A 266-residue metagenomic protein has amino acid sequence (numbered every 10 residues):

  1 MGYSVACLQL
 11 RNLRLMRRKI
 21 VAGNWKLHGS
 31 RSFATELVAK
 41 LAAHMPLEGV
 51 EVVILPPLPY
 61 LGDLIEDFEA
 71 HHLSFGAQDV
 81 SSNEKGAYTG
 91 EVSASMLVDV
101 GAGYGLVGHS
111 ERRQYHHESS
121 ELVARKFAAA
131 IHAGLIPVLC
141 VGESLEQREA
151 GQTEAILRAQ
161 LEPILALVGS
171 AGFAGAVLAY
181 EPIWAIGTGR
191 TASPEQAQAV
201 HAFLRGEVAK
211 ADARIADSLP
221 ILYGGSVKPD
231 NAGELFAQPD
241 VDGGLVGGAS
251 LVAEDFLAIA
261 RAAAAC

Functional and structural regions predicted by a protein language model:
V5-A6: Acidic, Ala/Val/Gly-enriched low-complexity intrinsically disordered segments
Q9-C266: Active-site loop-to-helix "anion-binding N-cap" substructures in soluble metabolic enzymes
